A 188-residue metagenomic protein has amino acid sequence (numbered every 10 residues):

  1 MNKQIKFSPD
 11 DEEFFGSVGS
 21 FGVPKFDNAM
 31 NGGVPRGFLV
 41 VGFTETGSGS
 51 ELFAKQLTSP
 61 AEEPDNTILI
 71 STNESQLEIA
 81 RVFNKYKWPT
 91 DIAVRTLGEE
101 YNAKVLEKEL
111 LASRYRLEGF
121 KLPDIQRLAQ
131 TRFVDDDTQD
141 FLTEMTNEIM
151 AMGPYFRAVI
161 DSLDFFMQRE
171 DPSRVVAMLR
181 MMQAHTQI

Functional and structural regions predicted by a protein language model:
I5-K25: N-terminal pre-Walker A segment at the start of P-loop NTPase domains
S20-A80: Glycine-rich P-loop/Walker A and Walker A-like loops and their local beta1-loop-alpha1 context in P-loop NTPases
E45, T72-E74, L97-E100, S162-F165: Short, ordered loop/turn segments at secondary-structure junctions
L57-A61, A177-T186: Catalytic-core regions built around general acid/base machinery
L69, R157-D161, I188: Structural recognition of the conserved hydrophobic beta-strand(s) that form the central parallel beta-sheet of P-loop
E74-S75, T90-A112: P-loop NTPase motor core
I79-W88: Short, aromatic/basic amphipathic alpha-helical patches
N102-Q183: Phosphate-binding/switch loop-helix module in NTP-utilizing enzymes
